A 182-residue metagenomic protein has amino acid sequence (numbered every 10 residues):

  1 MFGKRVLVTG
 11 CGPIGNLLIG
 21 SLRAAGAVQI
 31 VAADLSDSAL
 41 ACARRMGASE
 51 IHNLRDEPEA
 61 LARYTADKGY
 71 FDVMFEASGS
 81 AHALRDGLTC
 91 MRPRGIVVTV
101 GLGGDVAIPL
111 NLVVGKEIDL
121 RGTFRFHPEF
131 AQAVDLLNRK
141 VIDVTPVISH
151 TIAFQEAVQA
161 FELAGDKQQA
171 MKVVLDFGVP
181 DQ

Functional and structural regions predicted by a protein language model:
F2, V8-C11, R23-D86: Adenosine-nucleotide cofactor-binding segment
R5, G95-I96, D119: Short glycine-centered segments of the SAM/dcSAM-binding site in methyltransferase folds
C11, D34, R85-L88, H127 (+1 more regions): C-terminal hydrophobic helical "lid"/dimerization subdomain of Rossmann-like NAD(P)H-dependent oxidoreductases
G15-N16: N-terminal Rossmann-fold NAD(P) dinucleotide-binding loop
I30-V31, V98, R121: Conserved beta-strand positions in the Rossmann-like core of class I SAM-dependent methyltransferases
G79, G101-L102, R125, V179: Short glycine-/small-residue-rich Rossmann-like dinucleotide-binding loops
M91-P93: Helix-to-beta-strand junctions that scaffold the AdoMet/dcAdoMet cofactor pocket in Class I SAM-dependent enzymes
G101-E117, P128, Q132-D135: Rossmann-fold NAD(P)-binding glycine/threonine-rich loop
